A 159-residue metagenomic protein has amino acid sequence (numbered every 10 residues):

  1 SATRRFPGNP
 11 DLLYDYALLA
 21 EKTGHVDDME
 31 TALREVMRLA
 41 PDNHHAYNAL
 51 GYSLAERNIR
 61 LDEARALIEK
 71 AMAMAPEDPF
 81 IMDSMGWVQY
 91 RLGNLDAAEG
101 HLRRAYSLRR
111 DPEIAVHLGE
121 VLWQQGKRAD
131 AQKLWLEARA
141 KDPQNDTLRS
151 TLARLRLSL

Functional and structural regions predicted by a protein language model:
S1-A2, E35-V36, K70-A71, R104-A105 (+1 more regions): Canonical positions in the second alpha-helix
R4-F6, L39, M74, S107-L108 (+1 more regions): Structural marker of alpha-solenoid helical repeat scaffolds
N9, N43, D78, D111-P112 (+1 more regions): Residue-level recognition of tetratricopeptide repeat
L12, A46, I81, I114-A115 (+1 more regions): TPR alpha-solenoid repeat register
L18, Y52-S53, W87, E120 (+1 more regions): Residue-level recognition of tetratricopeptide repeat
E21, A55-E56, Y90, W123: Position-specific recognition of the canonical hydrophobic site in helix A of tetratricopeptide repeat
